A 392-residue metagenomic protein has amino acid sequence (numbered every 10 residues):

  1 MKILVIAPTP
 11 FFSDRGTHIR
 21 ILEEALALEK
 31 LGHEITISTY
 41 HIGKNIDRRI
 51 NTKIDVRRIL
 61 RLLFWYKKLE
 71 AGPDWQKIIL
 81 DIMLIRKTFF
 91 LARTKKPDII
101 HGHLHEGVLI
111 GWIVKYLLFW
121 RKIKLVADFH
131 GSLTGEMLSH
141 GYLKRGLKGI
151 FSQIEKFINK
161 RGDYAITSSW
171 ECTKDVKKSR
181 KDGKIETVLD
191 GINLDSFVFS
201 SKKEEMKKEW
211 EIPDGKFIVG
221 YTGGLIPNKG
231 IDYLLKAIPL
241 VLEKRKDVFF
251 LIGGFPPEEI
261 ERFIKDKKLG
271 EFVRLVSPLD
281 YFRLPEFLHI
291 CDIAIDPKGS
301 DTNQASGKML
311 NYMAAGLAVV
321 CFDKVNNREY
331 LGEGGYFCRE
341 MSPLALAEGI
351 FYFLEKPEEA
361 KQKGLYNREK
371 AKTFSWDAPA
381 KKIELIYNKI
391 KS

Functional and structural regions predicted by a protein language model:
M1-I46, V241, K324: N-terminal subdomain of nucleotide-sugar transferases
L4, I166, P213-K229, L234-I238 (+1 more regions): Conserved donor-binding/catalytic core segment of Leloir-type glycosyltransferases
E23-L26, R86-R93, L109, Y116-W120 (+2 more regions): Membrane-proximal helix-turn-helix segments that form the acceptor-binding/catalytic region of lipid-linked
R48-R49, V198-I212: A short helix/loop element that forms part of the nucleotide-sugar donor recognition site in Leloir-type
E171, G191: Carbohydrate-associated surface elements
I260-P285: Nucleotide-activated donor-binding/catalytic signature segment of Leloir-type glycosyltransferases, i.e., the conserved
E286-Q304, L317: Acidic donor-binding loop of glycosyltransferase active sites
G335-P343, Y352-P357: Conserved acidic donor-binding segment of nucleotide-sugar-dependent glycosyltransferases
